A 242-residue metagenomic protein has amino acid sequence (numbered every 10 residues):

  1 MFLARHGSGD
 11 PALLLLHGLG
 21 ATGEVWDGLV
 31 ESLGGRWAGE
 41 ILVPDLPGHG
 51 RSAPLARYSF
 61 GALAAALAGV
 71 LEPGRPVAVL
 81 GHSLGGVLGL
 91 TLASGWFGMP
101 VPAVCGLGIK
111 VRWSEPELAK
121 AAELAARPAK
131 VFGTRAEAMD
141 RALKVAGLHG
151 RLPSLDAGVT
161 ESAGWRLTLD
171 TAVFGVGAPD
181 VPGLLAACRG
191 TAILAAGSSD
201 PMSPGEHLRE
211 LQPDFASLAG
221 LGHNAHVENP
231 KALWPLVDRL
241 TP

Functional and structural regions predicted by a protein language model:
H6-R51: Conserved HGGG/HGGXW glycine-rich cap/lid loop of the alpha/beta-hydrolase fold
W37-L80, D238: Active-site loop/oxyanion-hole signature of alpha/beta-hydrolase fold enzymes
D45-G50, K110, L221-G222: Short beta-to-alpha linker loops that shape the active-site pocket of alpha/beta-hydrolase fold enzymes
G81, G85, G89: Gly/Ala-rich beta-loop-alpha elbow adjacent to hydrolase catalytic centers
L90-S94, P100-V131: Flexible "cap/lid" loop of the alpha/beta hydrolase fold
G133-D180: Conserved alpha/beta-hydrolase catalytic His-Asp/Glu region
T160-L211, S217: Conserved serine/cysteine hydrolase catalytic core
L221-W234: Catalytic histidine-centered segment of alpha/beta-hydrolase-like enzymes
